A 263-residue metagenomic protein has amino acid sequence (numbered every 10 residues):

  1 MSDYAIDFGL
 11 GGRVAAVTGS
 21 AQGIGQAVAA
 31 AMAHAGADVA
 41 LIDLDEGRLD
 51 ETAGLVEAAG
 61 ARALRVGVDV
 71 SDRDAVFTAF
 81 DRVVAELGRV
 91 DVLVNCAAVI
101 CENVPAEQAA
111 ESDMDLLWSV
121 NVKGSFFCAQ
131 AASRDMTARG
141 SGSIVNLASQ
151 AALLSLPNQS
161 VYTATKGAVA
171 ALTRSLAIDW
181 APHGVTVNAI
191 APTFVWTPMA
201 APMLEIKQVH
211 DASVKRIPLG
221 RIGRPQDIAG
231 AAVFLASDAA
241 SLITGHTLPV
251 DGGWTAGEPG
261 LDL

Functional and structural regions predicted by a protein language model:
S2-D7, N103, V233, T244-L263: Short C-terminal tail/terminal secondary-structure segment of NAD(P)H-dependent dehydrogenase/reductase domains
F77, I100-D115, A138, N158-V161 (+2 more regions): Conserved mid-core segment of classical short-chain dehydrogenase/reductases
A106-E107, L154-S160, P182, G220 (+1 more regions): Active-site loop immediately N-terminal to the catalytic Tyr-X3-Lys motif of short-chain dehydrogenase/reductase
E107-F126, S141, V145, Y162 (+2 more regions): Catalytic Tyr-X3-Lys loop
F126-A129, T186, R221-V250, T255: C-terminal substrate-recognition "lid" of short-chain dehydrogenase/reductases
A129, T165, T173: Active-site helix of classical SDR
R134, I178-P182, S241: Alpha-helical segment proximal to the catalytic Tyr-Lys
S149: Residue(s) in the substrate-gating loop at a strand-loop-helix junction that position the organic substrate next
